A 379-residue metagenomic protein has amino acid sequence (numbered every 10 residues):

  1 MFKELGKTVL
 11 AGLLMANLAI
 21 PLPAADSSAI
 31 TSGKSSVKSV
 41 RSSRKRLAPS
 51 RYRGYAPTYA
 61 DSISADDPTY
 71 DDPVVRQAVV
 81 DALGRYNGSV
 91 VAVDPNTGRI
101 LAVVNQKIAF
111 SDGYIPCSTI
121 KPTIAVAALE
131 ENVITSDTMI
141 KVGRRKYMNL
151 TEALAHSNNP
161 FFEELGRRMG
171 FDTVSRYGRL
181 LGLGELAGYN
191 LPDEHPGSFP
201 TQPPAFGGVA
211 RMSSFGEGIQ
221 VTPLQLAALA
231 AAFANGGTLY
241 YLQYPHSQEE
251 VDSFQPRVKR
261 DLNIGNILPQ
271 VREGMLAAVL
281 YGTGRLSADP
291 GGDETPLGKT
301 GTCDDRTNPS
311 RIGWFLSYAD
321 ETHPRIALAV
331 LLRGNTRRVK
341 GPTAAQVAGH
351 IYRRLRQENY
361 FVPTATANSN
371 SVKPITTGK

Functional and structural regions predicted by a protein language model:
M1-L10: Bacterial N-terminal signal peptides that target proteins for export
N17, L22-S89, V258, L331 (+2 more regions): Extracytoplasmic/periplasmic proteins that interact with beta-lactams or build/remodel peptidoglycan
A24, T135-N158, Y189, A228-D289 (+2 more regions): Conserved active-site-proximal loop/helix segments of enzymes involved in bacterial cell-wall and related
D61-T69, K107-Y114, M139-G143, Y147-E152 (+5 more regions): Second-shell loop/turn segments in exported
V79-A82, G98, G113-D137, A153 (+3 more regions): Active-site SXXK
D81-K107, S317, L328: A short, well-structured edge-of-sheet supersecondary motif
G88, N96, V142-P200, P204-A227 (+1 more regions): Active-site-adjacent helix/loop patches that line small-molecule binding or acyl-intermediate pockets
V209-H246, E250-R257, Y281-V362: Active-site beta-strand/loop architecture of penicillin-binding DD-peptidases
